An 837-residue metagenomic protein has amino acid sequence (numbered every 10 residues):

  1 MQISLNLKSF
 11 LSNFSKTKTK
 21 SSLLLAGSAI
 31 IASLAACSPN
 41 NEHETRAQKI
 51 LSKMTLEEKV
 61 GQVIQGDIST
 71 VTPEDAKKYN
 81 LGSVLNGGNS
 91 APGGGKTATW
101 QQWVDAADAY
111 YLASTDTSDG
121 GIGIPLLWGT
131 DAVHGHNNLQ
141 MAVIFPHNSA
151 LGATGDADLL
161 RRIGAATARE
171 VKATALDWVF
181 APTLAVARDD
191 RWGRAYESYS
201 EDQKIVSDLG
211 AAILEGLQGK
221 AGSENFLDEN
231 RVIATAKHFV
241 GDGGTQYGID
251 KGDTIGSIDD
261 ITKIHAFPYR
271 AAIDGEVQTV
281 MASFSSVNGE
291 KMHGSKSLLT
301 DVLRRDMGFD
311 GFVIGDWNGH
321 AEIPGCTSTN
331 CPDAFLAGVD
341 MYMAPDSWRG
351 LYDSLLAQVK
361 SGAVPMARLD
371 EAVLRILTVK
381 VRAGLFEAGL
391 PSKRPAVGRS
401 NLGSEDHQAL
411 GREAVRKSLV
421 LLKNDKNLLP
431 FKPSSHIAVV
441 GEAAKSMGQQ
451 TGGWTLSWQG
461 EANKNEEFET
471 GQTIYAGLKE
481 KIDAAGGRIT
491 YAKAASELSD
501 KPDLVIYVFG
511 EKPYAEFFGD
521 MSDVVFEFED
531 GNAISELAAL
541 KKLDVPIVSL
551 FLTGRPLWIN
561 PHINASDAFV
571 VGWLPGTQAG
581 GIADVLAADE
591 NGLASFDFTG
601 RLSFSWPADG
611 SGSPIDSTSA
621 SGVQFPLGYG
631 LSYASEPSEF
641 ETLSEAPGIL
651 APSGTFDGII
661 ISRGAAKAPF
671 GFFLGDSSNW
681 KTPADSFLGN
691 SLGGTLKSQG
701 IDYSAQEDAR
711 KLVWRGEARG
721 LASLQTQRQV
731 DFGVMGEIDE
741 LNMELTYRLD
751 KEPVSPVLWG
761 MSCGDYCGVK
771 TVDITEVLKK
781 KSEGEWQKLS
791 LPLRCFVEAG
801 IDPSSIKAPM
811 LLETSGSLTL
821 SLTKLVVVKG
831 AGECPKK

Functional and structural regions predicted by a protein language model:
I3-L24: Bacterial N-terminal signal peptides that target proteins for export
L25-S33: Bacterial N-terminal signal peptides
C37-G671, G675: Glycoside hydrolase catalytic-domain context in secreted enzymes
I376, A438, L586, L741-Y747 (+1 more regions): Buried hydrophobic-core signal for structured, non-transmembrane domains
F656-Y703: Extended alpha-helical scaffolding regions
N690-L724: Short carbohydrate-recognition loop motifs
E717-G800, T814-S821, V826-E833: Extracellular ligand-binding interfaces
E798-A808: Noncatalytic modules at the cell exterior or secretory-pathway interfaces, chiefly beta-strand-rich lectin/adhesion
